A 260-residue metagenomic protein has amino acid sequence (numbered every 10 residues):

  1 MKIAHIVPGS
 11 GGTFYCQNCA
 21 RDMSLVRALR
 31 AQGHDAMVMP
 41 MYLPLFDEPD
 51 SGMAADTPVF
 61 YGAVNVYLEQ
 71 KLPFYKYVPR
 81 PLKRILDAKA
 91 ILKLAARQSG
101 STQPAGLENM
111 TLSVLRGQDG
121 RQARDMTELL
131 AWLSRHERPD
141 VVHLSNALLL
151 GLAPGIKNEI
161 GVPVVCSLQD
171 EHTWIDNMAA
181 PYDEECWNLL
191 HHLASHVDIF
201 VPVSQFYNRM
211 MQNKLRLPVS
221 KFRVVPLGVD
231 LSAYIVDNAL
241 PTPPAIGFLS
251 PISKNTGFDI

Functional and structural regions predicted by a protein language model:
P8-A20, T256: A short, glycine/small-residue-rich beta-strand->loop->alpha-helix junction that serves as a flexible
V38-A131: A conserved catalytic-core segment of Leloir-type glycosyltransferases
G117-Q118, L150-G151, S167-D183, H196-I199: A short, histidine- and acid-enriched strand-loop-helix "catalytic/donor-clamping" loop that lines the nucleotide-sugar
L129-R135, N158, Y182-F200: Membrane-proximal helix-turn-helix segments that form the acceptor-binding/catalytic region of lipid-linked
V141-H143, I156-W174, R223: Active-site proximal beta-strand in glycosyltransferases
F206, G228: Carbohydrate-associated surface elements
M210, T256-I260: Active-site helix-initiating loop/hinge in glycosyltransferases
L240-T256: Conserved donor-binding/catalytic core segment of Leloir-type glycosyltransferases
